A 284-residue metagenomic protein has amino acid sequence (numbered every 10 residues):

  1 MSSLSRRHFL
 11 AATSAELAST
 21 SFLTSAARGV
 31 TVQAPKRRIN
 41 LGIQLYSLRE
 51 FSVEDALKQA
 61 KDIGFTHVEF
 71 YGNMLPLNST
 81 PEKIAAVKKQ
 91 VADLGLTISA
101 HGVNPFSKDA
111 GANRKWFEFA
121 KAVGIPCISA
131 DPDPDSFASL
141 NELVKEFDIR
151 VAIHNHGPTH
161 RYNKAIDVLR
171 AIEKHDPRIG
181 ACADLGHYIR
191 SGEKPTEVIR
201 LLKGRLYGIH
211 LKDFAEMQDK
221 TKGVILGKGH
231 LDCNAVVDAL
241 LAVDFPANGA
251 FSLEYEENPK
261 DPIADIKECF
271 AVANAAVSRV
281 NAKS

Functional and structural regions predicted by a protein language model:
S2-N40, R49-K61, A165-A183, I189-S284: Histidine-acidic metal/acid-base catalytic patches
T13-S14, S19-F22, Q33-P35, E54-L57 (+5 more regions): Active-site acidic/histidine proton-transfer and metal-coordination neighborhood in alpha/beta enzyme cores
I39-Q44, V68-F70, I98-V103, I128-A130 (+4 more regions): Hydrophobic faces of well-ordered beta-strands that scaffold small-molecule active sites in alpha/beta enzyme cores
Q44-L48, Y71-L75, V103-F106, D133 (+4 more regions): Active-site beta-loop-alpha junctions enriched in small/polar residues
R49, T80, D109-A110, D133 (+2 more regions): A conditional alpha-helix N-cap/helix-loop micro-motif detector
F65: Conserved acetyl-CoA-binding loop of GNAT-fold acetyltransferases
E69-A86: Glycine-rich, proline-tolerant flexible connector loops at the mouths of alpha/beta enzymes
L77, I84, A130, R161 (+2 more regions): Flexible, glycine- and charge-enriched loops at secondary-structure boundaries
